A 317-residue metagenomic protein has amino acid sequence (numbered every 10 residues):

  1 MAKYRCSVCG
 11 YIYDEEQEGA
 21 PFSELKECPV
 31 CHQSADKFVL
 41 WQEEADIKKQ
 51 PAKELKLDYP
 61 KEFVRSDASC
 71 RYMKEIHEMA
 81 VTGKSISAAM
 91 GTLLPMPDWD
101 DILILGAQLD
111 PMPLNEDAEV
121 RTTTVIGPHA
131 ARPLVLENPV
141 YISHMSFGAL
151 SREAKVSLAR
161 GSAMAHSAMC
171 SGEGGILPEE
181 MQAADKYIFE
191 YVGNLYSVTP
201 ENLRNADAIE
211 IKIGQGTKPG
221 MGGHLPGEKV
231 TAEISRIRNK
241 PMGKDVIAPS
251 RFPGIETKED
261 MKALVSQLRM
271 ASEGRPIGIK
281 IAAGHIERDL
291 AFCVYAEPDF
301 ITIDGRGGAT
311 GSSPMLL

Functional and structural regions predicted by a protein language model:
S7, P29: Cys/His/Pro-rich metal-binding microdomains
G10, H32: Cys/His-coordinated zinc-binding microdomains
I12-E16, K37-L40: Short, non-ligating residues that shape and space the ligands of small metal-coordination modules and catalytic
Q17-K26: Short linker/helix segments within small regulatory modules
Q33-A45: Short metal-binding segments enriched for Cys and/or His
Q42-V140, H144, A149-R160, A168 (+4 more regions): Conserved, well-structured core domains of diverse proteins
V140-S143, M169-S171, Y187-Y191, D207-I211 (+2 more regions): Hydrophobic faces of well-ordered beta-strands that scaffold small-molecule active sites in alpha/beta enzyme cores
S197-L317: Alpha/beta enzyme core
